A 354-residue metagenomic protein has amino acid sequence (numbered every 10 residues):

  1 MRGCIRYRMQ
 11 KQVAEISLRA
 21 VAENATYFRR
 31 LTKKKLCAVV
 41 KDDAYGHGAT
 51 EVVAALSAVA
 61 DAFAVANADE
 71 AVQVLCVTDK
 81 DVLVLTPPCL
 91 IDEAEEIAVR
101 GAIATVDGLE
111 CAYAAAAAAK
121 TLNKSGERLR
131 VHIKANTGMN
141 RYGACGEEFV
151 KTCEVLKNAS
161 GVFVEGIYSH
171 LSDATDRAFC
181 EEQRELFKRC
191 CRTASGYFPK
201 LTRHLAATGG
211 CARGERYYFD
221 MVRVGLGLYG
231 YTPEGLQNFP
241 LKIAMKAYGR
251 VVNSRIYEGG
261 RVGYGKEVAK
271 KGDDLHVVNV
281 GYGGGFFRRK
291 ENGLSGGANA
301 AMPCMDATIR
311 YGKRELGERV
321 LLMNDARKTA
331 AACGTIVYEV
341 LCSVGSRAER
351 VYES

Functional and structural regions predicted by a protein language model:
R2-L18, A22, E181-S354: Active-site anion/phosphate-binding pocket segments in diverse small-molecule metabolic enzymes
R6-R8, Q12-E23, K34-T202: Active-site-proximal beta-alpha core segment in soluble small-molecule metabolic enzymes
